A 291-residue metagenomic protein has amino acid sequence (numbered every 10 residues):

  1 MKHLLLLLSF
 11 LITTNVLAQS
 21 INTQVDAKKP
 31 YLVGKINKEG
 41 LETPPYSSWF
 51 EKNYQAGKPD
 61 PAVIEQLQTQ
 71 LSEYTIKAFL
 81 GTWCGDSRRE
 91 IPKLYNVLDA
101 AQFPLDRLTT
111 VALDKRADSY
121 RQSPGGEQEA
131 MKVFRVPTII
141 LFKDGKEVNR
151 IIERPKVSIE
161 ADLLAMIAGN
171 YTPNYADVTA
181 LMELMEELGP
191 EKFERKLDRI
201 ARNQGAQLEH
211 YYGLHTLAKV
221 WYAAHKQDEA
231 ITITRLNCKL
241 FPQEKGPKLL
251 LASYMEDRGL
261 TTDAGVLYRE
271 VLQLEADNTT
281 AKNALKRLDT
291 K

Functional and structural regions predicted by a protein language model:
R107-L141, A165-I167: Thioredoxin-like thiol-disulfide oxidoreductase module
R135, F142-V178: Non-catalytic, surface beta->alpha helical segment in thiol-disulfide oxidoreductase systems
Y211, Q227-D228, K245-L249, T279-T280: Helix-start (N-cap) detector for alpha-helical repeat units in TPR-like alpha-solenoids, especially tetratricopeptide
H215-T216, G246-L250, V266, K282-A284: Alpha-solenoid helical repeat scaffolds
K219, S253-Y254, R287: Residue-level recognition of tetratricopeptide repeat
